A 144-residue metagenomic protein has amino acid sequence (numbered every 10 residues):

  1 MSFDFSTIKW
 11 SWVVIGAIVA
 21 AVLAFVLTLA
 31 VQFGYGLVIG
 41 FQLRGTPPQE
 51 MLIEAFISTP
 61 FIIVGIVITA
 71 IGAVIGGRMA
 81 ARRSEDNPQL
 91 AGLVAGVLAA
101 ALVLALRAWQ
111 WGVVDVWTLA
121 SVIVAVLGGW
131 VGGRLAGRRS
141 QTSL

Functional and structural regions predicted by a protein language model:
M1-L144: Juxtamembrane/disordered regions of integral membrane proteins
